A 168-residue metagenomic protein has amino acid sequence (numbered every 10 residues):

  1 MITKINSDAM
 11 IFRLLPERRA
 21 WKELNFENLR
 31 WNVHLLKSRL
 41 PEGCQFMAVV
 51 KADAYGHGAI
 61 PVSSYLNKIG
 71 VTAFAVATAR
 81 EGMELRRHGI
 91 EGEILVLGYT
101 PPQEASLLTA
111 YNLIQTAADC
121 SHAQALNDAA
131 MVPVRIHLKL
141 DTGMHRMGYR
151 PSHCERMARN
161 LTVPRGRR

Functional and structural regions predicted by a protein language model:
M1-F12: Short, compositionally biased "basic patch" segments
K4, L15-P16, A20-E23, N28-W31 (+1 more regions): Active-site-proximal beta-alpha core segment in soluble small-molecule metabolic enzymes
R39: Conserved PLP-enzyme active-site core in the AAT-like
